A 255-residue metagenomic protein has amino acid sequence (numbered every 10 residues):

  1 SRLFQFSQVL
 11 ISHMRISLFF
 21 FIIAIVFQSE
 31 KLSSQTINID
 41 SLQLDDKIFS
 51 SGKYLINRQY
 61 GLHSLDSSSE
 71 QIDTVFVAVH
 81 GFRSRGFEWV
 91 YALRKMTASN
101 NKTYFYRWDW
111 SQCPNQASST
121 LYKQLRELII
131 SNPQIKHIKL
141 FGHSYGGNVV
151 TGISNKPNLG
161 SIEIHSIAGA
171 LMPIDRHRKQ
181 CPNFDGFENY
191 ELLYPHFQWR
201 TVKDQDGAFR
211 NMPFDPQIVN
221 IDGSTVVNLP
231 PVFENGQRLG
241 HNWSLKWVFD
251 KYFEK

Functional and structural regions predicted by a protein language model:
F6: Cationic, low-complexity basic patches in intrinsically disordered or flexible, solvent-exposed regions
S12-I16: Positively charged n-region of N-terminal signal peptides that target proteins for export
S17-I25: Sec-dependent N-terminal signal peptides
Q35-K136: Active-site catalytic motif of lipid deacylating hydrolases and related acyltransferases
F105-S111, N115-W199, D204-D206: Serine-dependent carboxylesterase/thioesterase catalytic core of lipase-like alpha/beta-hydrolase/SGNH enzymes
F184-K255: C-terminal catalytic-base region of ester-bond hydrolases, centering on the histidine of the charge-relay
